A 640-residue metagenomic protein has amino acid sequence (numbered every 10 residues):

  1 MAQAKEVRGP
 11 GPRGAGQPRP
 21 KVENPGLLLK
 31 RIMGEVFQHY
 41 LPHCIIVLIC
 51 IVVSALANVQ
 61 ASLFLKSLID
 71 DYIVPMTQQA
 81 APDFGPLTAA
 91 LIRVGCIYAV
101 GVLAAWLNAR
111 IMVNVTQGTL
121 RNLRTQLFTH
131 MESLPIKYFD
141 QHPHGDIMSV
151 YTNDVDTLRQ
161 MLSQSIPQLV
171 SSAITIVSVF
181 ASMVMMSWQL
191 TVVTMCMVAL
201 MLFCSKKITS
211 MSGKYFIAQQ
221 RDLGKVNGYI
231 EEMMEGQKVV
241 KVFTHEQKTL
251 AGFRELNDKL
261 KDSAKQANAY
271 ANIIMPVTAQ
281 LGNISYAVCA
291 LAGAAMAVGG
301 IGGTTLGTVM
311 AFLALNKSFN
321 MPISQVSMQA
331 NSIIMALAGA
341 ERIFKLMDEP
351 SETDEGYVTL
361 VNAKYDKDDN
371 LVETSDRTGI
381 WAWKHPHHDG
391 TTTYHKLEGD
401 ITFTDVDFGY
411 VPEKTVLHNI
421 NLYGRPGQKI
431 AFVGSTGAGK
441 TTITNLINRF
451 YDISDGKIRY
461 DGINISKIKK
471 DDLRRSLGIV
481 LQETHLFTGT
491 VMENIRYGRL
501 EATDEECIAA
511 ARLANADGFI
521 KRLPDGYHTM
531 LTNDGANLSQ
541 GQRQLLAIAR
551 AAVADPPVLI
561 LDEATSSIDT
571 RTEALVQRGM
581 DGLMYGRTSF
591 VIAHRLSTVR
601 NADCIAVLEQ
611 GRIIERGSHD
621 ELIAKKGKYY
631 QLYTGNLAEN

Functional and structural regions predicted by a protein language model:
M1-N58, I73-V94, N108-M112, T116 (+9 more regions): Membrane-integrated ABC transporters
R13-P20, Q117, T125-S149, N153-V155 (+5 more regions): Short intracellular "coupling" helices and adjacent cytoplasmic loop segments at the cytosolic face of multi-pass
P18-G26, I49-C50, A57-I73, I97-H144 (+12 more regions): Juxtamembrane helix-loop junctions of ABC transporter transmembrane domains
K30, I49, A104, N108 (+5 more regions): Hydrophobic alpha-helical transmembrane segments of ABC transporter permease domains
Q38-L41, I136-K137, N153-L162, I166 (+6 more regions): An intracellular "coupling" helix at the cytosolic face of ABC transporter transmembrane type-1 domains
H39, H43-L56, Q60, I97 (+2 more regions): Transmembrane helices of ABC transporter permease
P75, S182-C196, Q266, Y270-E341 (+2 more regions): Helix-loop-helix
A80, A363-N640: ABC-type nucleotide-binding domain
